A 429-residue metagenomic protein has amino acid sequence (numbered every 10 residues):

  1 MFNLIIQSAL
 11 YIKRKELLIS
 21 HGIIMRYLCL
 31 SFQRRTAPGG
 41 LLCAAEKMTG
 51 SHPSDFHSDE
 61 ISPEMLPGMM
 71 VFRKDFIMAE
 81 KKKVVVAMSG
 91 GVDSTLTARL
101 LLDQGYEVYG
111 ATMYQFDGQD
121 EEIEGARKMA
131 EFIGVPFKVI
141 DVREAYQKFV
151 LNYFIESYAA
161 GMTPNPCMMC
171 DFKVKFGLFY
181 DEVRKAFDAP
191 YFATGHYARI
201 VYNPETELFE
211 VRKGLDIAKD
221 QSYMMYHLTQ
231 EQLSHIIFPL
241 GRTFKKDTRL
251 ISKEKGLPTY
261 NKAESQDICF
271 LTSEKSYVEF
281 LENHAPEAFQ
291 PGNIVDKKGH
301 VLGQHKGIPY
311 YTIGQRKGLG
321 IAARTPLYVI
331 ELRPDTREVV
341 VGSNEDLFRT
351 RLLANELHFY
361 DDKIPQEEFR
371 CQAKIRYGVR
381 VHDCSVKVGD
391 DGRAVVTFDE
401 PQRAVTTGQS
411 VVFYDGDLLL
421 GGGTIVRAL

Functional and structural regions predicted by a protein language model:
M1, M25, M48, M65 (+1 more regions): Methionine residue identity
A9, T36-A37, A44-A45, T49: Ala/Thr-enriched low-complexity intrinsically disordered regions
R14, R26, R34-R35, R73: Basic polycationic patches enriched in arginine
G22, G39-G40, G50, E60 (+1 more regions): Residue-identity detector for glycine
F72-Y226, I237, K246-D247, K253: ATP-dependent adenylation/nucleotidyltransferase module used to activate substrates
A193-I200, P204-L429: AMP-forming adenylation/ATP pyrophosphatase catalytic core
